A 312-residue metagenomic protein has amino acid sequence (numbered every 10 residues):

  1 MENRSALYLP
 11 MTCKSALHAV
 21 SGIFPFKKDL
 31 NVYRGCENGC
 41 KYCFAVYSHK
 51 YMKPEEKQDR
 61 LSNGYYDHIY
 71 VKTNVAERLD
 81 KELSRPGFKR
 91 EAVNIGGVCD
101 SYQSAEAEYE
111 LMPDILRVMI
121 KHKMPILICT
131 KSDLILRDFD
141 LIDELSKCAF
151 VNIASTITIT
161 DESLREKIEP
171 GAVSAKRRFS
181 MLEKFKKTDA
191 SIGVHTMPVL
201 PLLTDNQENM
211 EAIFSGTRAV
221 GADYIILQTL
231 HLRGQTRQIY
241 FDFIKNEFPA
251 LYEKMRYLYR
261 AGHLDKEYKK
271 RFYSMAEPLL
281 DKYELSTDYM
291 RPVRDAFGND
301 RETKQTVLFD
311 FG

Functional and structural regions predicted by a protein language model:
M1-A154, T158-E166, A175-S180: Conserved Radical SAM active-site core
M1-T12, H18-A19, Q207-G312: Auxiliary Fe-S-binding modules of radical SAM enzymes
M119, L182-F185, T217: Generic structural signal for hydrophobic
D133-L136, L200-E211: Active-site glycine- and acidic-residue-rich loops that bind and position anionic ligands or nucleotide-like cofactors
D143-S146, L182-K187, E277, D281: Surface-exposed amphipathic alpha-helices with a cationic face
T160-E162, E169-G171, K184-N206, L230-L232: Conserved strand-turn element in the central/C-terminal portion of the radical SAM core barrel that lines
